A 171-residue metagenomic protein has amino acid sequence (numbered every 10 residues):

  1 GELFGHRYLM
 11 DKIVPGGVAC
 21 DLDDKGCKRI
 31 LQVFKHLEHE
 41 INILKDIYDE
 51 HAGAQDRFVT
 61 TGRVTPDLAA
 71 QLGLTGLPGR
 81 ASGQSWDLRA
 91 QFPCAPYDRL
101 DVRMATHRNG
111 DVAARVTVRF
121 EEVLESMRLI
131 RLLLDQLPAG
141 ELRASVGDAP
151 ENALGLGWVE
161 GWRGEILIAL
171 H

Functional and structural regions predicted by a protein language model:
G1-H171: Active-site bordering "gate/hinge" segments that shape substrate access to catalytic or cofactor-binding pockets
